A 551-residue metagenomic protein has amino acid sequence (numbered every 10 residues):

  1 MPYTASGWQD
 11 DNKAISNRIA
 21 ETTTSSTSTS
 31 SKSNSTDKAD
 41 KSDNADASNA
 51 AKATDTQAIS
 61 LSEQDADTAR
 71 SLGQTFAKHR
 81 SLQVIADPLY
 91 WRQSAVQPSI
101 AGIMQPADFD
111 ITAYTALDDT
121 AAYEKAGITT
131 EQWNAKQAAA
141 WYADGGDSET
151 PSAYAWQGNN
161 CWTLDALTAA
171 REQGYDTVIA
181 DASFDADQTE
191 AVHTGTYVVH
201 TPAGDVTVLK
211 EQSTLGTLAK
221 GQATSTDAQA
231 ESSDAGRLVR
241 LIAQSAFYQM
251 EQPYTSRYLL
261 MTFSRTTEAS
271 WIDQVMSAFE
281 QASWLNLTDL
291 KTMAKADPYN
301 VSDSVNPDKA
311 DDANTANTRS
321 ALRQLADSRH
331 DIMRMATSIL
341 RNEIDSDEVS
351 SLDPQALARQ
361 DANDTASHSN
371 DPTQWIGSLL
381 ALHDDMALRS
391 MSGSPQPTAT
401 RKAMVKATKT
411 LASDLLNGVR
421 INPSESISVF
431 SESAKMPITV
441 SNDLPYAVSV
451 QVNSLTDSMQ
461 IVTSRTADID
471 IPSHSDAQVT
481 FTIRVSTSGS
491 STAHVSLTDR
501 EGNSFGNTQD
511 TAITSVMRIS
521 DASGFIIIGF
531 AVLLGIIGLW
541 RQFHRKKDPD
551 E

Functional and structural regions predicted by a protein language model:
M1-I103: Active-site beta->alpha N-cap acidic-glycine motif
N17, L61-S152, L164-V178: Catalytic alpha-helical scaffold of carbohydrate-active enzymes acting on polysaccharides/glycoconjugates
K136-G195, R265-V275, S486-G489: Catalytic domains of cell-wall/extracellular-matrix polysaccharide-remodeling enzymes, centered on de-N-acetylation
N160-L167, E172, S183-F184, H200-R420: Catalytic grooves of carbohydrate-active enzymes
P354-L357, D361-D521: Membrane-proximal extracellular "stem/stalk" segments of glycoproteins immediately N-terminal to a transmembrane helix
V516-V532: Low-complexity, Pro/Ser/Thr- and charge-rich linker/hinge segments at domain boundaries
A531-R545: Alpha-helical transmembrane segments
K547-E551: Cytoplasmic C-terminal tails of single-pass
